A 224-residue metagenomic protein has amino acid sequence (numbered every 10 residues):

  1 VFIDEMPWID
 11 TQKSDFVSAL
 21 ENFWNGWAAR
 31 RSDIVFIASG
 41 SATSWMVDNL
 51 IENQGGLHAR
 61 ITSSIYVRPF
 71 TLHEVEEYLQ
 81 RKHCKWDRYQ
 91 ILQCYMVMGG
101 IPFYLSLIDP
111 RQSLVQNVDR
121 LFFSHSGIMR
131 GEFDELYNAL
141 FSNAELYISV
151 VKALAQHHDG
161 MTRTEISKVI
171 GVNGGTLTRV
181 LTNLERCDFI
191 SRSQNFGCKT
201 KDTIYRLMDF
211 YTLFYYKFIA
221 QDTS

Functional and structural regions predicted by a protein language model:
V1-S224: Phosphate-binding site recognition
